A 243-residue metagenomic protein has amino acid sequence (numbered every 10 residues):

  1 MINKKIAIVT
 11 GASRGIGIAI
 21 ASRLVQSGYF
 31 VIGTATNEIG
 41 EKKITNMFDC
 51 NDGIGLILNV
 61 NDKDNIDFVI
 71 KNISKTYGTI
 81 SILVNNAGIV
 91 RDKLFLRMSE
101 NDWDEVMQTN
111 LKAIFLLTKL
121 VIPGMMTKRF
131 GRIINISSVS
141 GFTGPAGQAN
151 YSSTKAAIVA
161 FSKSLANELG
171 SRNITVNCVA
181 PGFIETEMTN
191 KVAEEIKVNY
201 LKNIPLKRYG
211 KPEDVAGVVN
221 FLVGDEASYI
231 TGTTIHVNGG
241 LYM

Functional and structural regions predicted by a protein language model:
S13-R14: Conserved glycine-rich cofactor-binding loop
S27-K43: Conserved glycine-rich Rossmann-like NAD(P)H-binding loop of the short-chain dehydrogenase/reductase
L94-F95, D102-M107, T189, Y200: Substrate-binding pocket helix/loop in short-chain dehydrogenase/reductase
L96, T143-A149, S171-R172, K207 (+1 more regions): Active-site loop immediately N-terminal to the catalytic Tyr-X3-Lys motif of short-chain dehydrogenase/reductase
T118, T154, S162: Active-site helix of classical SDR
P123, N167-S171, S228: Alpha-helical segment proximal to the catalytic Tyr-Lys
S138: Residue(s) in the substrate-gating loop at a strand-loop-helix junction that position the organic substrate next
